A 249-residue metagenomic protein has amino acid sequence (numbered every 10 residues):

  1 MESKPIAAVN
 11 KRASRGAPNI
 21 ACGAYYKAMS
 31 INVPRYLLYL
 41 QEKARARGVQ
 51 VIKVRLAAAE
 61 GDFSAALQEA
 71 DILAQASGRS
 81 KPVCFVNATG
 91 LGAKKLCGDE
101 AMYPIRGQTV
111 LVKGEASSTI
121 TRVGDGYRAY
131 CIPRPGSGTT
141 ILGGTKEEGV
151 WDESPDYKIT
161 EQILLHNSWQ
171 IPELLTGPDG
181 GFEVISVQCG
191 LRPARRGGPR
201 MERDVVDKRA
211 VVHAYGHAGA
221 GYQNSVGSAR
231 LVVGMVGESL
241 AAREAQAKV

Functional and structural regions predicted by a protein language model:
M1-G48: Flavin (FAD/FMN) cofactor-binding and adjacent substrate-gating region of FAD-dependent oxidoreductase domains
Y39, G177-V249: C-terminal catalytic lobe of FAD-dependent flavoproteins
V49-L73: A conserved short coil-to-beta-strand element within the FAD-binding core of flavoproteins
A70-C84: Core beta-strand elements of the Rossmann-like FAD/NAD(P) dinucleotide-binding domain in flavoenzyme oxidoreductases
S80-G90, A229: Short hydrophobic core segments
G90-L91, K146: Short glycine-/small-residue-rich Rossmann-like dinucleotide-binding loops
K95-E115: Glycine-rich beta-alpha-beta "Rossmann" dinucleotide-binding loop(s) and their flanking helix/strand
D99, S118-G197, V205: Active-site lid/adjacent beta-loop-alpha segment flanking the redox-cofactor pocket in flavoenzymes
